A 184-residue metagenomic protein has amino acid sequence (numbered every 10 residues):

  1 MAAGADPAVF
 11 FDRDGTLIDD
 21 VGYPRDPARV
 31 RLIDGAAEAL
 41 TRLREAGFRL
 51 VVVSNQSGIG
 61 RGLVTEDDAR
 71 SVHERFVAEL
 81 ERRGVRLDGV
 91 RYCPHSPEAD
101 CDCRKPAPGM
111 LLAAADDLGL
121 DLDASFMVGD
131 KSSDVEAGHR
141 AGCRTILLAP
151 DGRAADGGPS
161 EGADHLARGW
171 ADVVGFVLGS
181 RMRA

Functional and structural regions predicted by a protein language model:
M1-V51: Active-site neighborhood of HAD-like aspartate-dependent phosphohydrolases
A2-G4, V9, E66-G89, S96-M127 (+1 more regions): Asp-based, Mg2+/Mn2+-dependent phosphohydrolase catalytic module
T16, S57, S132: Short glycine-rich anion-binding loops that position phosphate/pyrophosphate groups of nucleotides and phosphorylated
L17-D34, I59-D68, R82-R86, Y92-D102: Metal-dependent phosphoesterase signature
S57-I59, G152-R153: Conserved nucleotide-binding/hydrolysis micro-motifs of P-loop NTPases
